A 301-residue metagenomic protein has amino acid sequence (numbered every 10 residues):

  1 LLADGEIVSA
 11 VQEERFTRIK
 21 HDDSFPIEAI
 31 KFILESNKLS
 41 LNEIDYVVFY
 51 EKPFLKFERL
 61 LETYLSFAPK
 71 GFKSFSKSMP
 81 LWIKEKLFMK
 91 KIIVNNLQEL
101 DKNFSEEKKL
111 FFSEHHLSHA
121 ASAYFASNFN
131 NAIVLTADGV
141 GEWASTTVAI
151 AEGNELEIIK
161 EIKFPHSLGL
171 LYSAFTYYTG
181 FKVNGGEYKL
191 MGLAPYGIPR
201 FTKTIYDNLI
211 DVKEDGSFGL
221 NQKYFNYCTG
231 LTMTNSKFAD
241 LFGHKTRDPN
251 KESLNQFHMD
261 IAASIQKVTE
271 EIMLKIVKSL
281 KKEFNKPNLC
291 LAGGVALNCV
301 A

Functional and structural regions predicted by a protein language model:
L1-A301: Short acidic/glycine-rich loops and adjacent helix/strand connectors that line catalytic pockets where negatively
